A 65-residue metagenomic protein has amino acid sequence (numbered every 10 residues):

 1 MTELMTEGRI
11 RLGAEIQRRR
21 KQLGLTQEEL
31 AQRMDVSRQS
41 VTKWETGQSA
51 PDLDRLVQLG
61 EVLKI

Functional and structural regions predicted by a protein language model:
M1-Q22: A short, Lys/Arg-rich alpha-helix, primarily the initiator
I10, L25, I65: Short beta-to-alpha loop/turn elements within the nucleotide-binding domains of ABC transporters
E15, T26, D52-R55: Residues that mark the N-terminal boundary/hinge immediately upstream of a DNA-recognition element
K21-K43, Q58: Short alpha-helical DNA-recognition segment
T46: Short, conserved catalytic or interaction motifs in soluble domains
D54-I65: DNA major-groove recognition helix of helix-turn-helix/homeodomain DNA-binding modules
